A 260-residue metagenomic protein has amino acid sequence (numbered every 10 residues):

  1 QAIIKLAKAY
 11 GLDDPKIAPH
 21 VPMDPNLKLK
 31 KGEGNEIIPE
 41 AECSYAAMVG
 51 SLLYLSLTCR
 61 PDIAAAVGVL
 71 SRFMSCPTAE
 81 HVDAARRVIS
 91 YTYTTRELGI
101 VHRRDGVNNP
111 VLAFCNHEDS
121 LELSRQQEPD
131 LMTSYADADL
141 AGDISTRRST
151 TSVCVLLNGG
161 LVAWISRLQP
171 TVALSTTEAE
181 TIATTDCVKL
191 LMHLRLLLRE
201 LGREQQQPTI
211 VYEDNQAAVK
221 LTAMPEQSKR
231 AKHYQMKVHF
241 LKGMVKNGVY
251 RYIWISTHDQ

Functional and structural regions predicted by a protein language model:
Q1-Q260: Long, low-complexity, charge-biased intrinsically disordered regions
